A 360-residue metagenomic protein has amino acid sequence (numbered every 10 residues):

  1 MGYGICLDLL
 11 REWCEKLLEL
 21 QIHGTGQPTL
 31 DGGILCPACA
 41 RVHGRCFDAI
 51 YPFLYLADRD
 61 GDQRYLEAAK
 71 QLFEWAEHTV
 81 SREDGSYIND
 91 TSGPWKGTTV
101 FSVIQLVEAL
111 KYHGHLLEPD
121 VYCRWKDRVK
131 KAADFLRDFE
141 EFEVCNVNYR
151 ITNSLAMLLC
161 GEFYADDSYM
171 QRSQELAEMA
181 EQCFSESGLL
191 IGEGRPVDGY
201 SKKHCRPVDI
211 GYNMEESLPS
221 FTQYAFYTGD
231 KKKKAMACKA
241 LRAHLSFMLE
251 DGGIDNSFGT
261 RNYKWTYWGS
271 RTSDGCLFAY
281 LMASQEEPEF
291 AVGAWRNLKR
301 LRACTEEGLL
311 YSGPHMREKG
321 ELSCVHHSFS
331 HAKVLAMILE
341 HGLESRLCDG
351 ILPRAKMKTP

Functional and structural regions predicted by a protein language model:
M1-G2, F47-Q63, F101-D120, T152-D167 (+4 more regions): Well-ordered alpha-helical scaffold segments within catalytic/enzyme domains
M1-Q27, Q223-Y227, K231, A235-A243 (+2 more regions): Terminal, non-catalytic domain-edge segments
M1-R45, Y55, R59, Q63-E74 (+1 more regions): Low-complexity, Ser/Thr/Pro/Gly-enriched N-terminal "stalk/linker" regions
L17, F53, A69, A76 (+5 more regions): Buried hydrophobic core positions in alpha-solenoid tandem helical repeats
E19-F47, E83-V100, L136-I151, S187-E216 (+3 more regions): Solvent-exposed loop and edge beta-strand segments that line ligand/cofactor-binding and catalytic clefts
Q21, D60, V80, H113 (+8 more regions): Alpha-helical junction/boundary sensor with strong preference for TPR arrays
H78, N89-D138: Well-ordered mid-protein domain cores that form the structural environment of catalytic cofactors
E118-D198, H204-C205, I210, M214 (+1 more regions): Eukaryote-skewed repeat-based solenoidal scaffolds used as protein-protein interaction platforms, primarily
